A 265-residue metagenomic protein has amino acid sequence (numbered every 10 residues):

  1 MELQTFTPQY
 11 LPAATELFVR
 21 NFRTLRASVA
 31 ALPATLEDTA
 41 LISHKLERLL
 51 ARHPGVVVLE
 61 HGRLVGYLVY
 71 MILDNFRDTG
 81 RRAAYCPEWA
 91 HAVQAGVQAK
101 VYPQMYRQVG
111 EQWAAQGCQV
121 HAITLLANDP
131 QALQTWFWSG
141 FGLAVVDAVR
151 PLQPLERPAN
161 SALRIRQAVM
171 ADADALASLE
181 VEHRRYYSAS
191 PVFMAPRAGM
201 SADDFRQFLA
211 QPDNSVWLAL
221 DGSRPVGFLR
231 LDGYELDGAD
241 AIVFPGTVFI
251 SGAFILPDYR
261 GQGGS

Functional and structural regions predicted by a protein language model:
E2-E16, F22-A27, R164-L179, R184: A short beta-loop-alpha structural element at the N-terminal edge of CoA-dependent acyl/N-acetyltransferase catalytic
N21-Q104, L220-G222, V226-S251: Conserved donor-binding loop and adjoining core beta-sheet/short helix segment in diverse acyl/aminoacyl transferases
R63, I72-D74, C86-A162: Acyl-donor-binding surface of acyltransferase catalytic domains
V65, D78, P103, L133 (+6 more regions): Hydrophobic/basic alpha-helical segments enriched in Actinobacteria
L163-V248: Flexible, substrate/cofactor-facing loop regions flanked by secondary structure within enzyme catalytic domains
A168, A253-I255: Hydrophobic adenine-recognition pocket in adenosine-nucleotide-binding enzymes
L256-D258, Q262: Active-site acidic-Proline motif in GNAT/NAT acetyltransferases
